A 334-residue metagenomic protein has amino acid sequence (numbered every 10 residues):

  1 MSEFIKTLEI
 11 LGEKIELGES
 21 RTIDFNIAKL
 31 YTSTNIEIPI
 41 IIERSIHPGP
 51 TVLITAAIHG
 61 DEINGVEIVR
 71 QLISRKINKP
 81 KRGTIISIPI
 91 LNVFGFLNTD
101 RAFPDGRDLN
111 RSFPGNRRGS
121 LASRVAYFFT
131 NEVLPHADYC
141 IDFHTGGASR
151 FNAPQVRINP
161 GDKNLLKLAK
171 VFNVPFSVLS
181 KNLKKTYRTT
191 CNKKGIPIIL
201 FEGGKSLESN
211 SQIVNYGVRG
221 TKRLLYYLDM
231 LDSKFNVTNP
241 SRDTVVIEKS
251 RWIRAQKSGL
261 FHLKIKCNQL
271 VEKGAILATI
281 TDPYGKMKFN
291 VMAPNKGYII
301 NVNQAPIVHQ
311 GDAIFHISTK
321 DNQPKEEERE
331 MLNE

Functional and structural regions predicted by a protein language model:
M1-E334: Structured catalytic-domain cores with a bias toward divalent-metal coordination
